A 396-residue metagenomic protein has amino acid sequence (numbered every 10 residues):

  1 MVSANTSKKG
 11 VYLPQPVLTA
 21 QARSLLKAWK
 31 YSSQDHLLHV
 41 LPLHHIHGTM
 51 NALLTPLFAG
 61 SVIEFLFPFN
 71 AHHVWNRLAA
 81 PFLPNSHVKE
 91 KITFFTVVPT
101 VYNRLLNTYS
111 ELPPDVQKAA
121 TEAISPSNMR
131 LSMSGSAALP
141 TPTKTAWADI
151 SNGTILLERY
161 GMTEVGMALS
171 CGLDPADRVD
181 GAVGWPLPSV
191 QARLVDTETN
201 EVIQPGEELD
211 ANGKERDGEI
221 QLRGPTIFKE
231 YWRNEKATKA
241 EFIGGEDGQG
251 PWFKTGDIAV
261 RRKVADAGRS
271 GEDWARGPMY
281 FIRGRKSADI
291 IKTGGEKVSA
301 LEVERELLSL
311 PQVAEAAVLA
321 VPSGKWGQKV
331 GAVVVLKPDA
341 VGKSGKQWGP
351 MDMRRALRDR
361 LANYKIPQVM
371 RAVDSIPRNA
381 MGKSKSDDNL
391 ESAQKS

Functional and structural regions predicted by a protein language model:
M1-A20: Conserved AMP-binding A3 loop
T19-H36, H44-T93, T108-Y109: Conserved AMP-binding/adenylation subdomain of ANL enzymes
I92-V97, L106-V179, Q191: Gly/Ser/Thr-rich phosphate-binding loop
S136, G161, G184, D257 (+1 more regions): Active-site glycine-centered loops adjacent to acidic/histidine catalytic or metal-binding residues that shape
W185-S189, E201-I243, E296-V298: Conserved ATP/PPi-binding loop(s) of AMP-dependent carboxylate-activating enzymes
G224, K229-E230, K239-A240, G250-P251 (+1 more regions): AMP-binding/adenylate-forming catalytic core of the ANL superfamily
K325, D359-S384: AMP-binding/adenylate-forming catalytic domain of the ANL superfamily
K383-S396: Phosphopantetheine-dependent thiolation modules in NRPS/PKS and related acyl-activating systems
